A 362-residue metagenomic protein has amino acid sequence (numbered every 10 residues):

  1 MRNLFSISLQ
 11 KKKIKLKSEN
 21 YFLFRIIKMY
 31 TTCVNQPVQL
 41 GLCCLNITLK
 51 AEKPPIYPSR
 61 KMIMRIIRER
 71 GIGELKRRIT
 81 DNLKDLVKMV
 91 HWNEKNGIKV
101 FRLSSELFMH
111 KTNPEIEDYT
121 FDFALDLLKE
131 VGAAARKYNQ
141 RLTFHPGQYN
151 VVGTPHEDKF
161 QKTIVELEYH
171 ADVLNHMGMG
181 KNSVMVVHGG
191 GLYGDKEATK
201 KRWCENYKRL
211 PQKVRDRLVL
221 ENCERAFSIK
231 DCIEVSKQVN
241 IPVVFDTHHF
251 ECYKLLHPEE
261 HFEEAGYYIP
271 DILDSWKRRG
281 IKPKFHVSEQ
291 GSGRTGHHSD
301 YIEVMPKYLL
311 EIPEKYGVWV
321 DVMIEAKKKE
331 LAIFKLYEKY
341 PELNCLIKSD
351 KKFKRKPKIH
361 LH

Functional and structural regions predicted by a protein language model:
N3, K11-N20: Polybasic, lysine-rich low-complexity intrinsically disordered segments
F5, Y21-F24, Y30: Aromatic (phenylalanine/tyrosine) cluster motif
M29-R141, Q148-I164, E168-M179, R209 (+5 more regions): Alpha/beta catalytic barrel-like cores
V184-T199, S292-D300: Glycine-rich phosphate-binding "P-loop"
L192-G194, R225-F227, H249-C252, P258-E259: Short, catalytically relevant binding-site loops at active-site mouths
R217-E224: Catalytic beta/alpha-barrel core
C232, N240-E251: Conserved mid-sequence domains
